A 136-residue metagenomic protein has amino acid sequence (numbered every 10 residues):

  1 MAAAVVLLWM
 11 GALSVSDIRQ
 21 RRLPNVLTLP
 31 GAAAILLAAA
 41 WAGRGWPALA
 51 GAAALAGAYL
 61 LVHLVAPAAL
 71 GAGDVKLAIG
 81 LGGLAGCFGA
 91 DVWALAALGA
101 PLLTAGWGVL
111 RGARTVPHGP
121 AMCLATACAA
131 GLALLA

Functional and structural regions predicted by a protein language model:
M1-A136: A membrane-topology feature that recognizes alpha-helical transmembrane segments and their immediate juxtamembrane
